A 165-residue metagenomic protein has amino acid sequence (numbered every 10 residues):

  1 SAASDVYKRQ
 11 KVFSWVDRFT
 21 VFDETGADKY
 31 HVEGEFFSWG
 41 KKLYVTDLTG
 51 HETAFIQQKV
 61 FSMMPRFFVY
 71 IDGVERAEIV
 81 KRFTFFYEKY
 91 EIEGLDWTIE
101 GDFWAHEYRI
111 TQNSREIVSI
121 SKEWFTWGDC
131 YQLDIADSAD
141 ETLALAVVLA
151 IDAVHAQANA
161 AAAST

Functional and structural regions predicted by a protein language model:
S1-Y7: Short, small-residue-biased leader/transition segments that mark boundaries at the very start of proteins
K8, Y30-E33, A54, A77 (+1 more regions): A structural microfeature
S14-R18, S38-K42, F61-P65, F85-Y87 (+2 more regions): Short, solvent-exposed linear patches
S14-W15, D23-W39, L43, T53: A positional/architectural concept
F19-F22, K42-L48, R66-I71, E88-E93 (+2 more regions): Well-ordered beta-strand segments characteristic of repetitive beta-sheet solenoids
G26-D28, G50-E52, G73, S114-I117: Residue-level signal for glycine
I56-Y90: Helix-adjacent hinge/juxtasegments
I99-F103, T111, E116-Y131: Short, surface-exposed interaction patches in beta-rich subdomains that mediate adhesion/assembly near membranes
